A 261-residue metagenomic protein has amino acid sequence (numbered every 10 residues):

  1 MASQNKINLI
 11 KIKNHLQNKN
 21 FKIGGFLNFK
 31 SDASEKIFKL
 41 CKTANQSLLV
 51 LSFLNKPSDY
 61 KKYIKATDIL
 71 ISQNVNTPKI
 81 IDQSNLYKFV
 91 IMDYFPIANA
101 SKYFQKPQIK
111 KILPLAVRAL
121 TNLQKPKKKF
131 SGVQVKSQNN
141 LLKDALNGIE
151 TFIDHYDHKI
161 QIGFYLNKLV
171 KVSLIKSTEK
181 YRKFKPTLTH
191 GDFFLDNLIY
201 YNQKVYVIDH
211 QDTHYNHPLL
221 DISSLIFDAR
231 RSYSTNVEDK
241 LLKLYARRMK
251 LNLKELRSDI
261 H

Functional and structural regions predicted by a protein language model:
N8, I12-Q17, K128-V135, A145-L188 (+1 more regions): An alpha-helical support segment within catalytic cores of ATP-dependent transferases
L16-G24, Q73-V75, Y181: Short secondary-structure junctions
F21-K39: ATP-binding glycine-rich phosphate-binding loop
K30, K39-K143, D154, R182-K183: ATP-binding pocket architecture of kinase catalytic cores
K36-K42, L123, I175-L220, S232-N236: Active-site acidic catalytic loop and adjacent metal/ATP-binding pocket of ATP-dependent phosphoryl transfer enzymes
N85, P96, L195, D212-H214 (+1 more regions): Short, glycine/acidic-enriched loop or turn micro-motifs at the edges of active sites
E150-D157, L219-N252: Active-site activation/catalytic loop segments of kinase-like enzymes and analogous catalytic loops in related
N252-H261: Short, intrinsically disordered, charge-balanced linker/junction segments flanking boundaries in proteins
